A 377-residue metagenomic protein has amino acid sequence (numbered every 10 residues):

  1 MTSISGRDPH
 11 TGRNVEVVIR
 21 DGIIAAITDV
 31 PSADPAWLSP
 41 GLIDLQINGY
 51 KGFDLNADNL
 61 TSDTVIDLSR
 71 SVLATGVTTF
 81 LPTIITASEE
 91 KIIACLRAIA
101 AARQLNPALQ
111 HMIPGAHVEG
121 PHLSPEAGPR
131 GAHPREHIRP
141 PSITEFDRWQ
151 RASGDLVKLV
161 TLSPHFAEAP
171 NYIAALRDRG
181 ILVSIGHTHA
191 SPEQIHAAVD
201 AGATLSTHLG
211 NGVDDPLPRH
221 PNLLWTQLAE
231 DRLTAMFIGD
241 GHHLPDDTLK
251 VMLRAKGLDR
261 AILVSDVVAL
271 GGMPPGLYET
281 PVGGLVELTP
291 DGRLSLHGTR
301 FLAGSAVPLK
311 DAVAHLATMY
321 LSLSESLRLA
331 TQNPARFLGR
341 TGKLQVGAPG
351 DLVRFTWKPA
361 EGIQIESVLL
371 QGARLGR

Functional and structural regions predicted by a protein language model:
M1-P31, G372-R374: N-terminal metal-binding scaffold of metallo-dependent hydrolase/deaminase domains
M1-S5, A26-I66, R70: Replace "His-x-His-based motif
G6, K343-R377: C-terminal cap of metal-dependent C-N hydrolases
G22, Q46, V72, V118 (+9 more regions): Divalent metal-coordination and catalytic microenvironments
N48-D54, I66-C95, H111-S124, S153-H165 (+4 more regions): Divalent metal-dependent hydrolysis catalytic cores, especially in the metallo-beta-lactamase
N48-F53, R70-L81, S124-G154, A197-L209 (+3 more regions): Active-site gating loops and adjacent loop-to-helix segments of metal-dependent hydrolytic enzymes
D147, R151-P275: Active-site core of metal-dependent hydrolases
N222-M236, G241, L253-S265, G271-F355: His/Asp/Glu-enriched, well-ordered alpha-helical/loop segment that forms or immediately abuts the divalent-metal
